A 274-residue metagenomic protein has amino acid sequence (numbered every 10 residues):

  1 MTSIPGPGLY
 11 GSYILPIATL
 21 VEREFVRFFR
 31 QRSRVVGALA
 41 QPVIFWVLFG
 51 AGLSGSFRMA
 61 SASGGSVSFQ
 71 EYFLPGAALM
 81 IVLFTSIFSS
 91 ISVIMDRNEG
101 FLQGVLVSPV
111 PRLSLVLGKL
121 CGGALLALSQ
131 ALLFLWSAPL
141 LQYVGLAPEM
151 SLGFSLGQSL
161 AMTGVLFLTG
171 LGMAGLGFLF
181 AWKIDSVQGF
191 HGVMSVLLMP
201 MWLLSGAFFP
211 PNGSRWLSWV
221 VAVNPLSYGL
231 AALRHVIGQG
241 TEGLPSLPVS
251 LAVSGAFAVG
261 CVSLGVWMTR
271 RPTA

Functional and structural regions predicted by a protein language model:
T2-Q41: Aromatic- and glycine-rich beta-strand/loop motifs that create alpha-glucan
G6-P7, S33, E71, V82-I87 (+5 more regions): Short alpha-helical transmembrane interface motifs in multi-pass membrane proteins
I44-F49, F69-L141, G177, V196 (+1 more regions): Hydrophobic alpha-helical transmembrane segments of multi-pass membrane transport proteins
F49-R58, F84, A138-F154, I184-S186 (+3 more regions): Short helix-capping/hinge motifs at transmembrane helix termini and TM-loop junctions
F49-S56, G172, A181-V223, S227: Transmembrane helix segments
S63-G64, M150-G153, L203-V259: Membrane-interfacial helix-loop-helix junctions in multi-pass membrane proteins
R112-M194, G243-V266: Alpha-helical transmembrane segments and their short interhelical loops
M268-A274: Short cytosolic juxtamembrane segments of multi-pass membrane proteins
